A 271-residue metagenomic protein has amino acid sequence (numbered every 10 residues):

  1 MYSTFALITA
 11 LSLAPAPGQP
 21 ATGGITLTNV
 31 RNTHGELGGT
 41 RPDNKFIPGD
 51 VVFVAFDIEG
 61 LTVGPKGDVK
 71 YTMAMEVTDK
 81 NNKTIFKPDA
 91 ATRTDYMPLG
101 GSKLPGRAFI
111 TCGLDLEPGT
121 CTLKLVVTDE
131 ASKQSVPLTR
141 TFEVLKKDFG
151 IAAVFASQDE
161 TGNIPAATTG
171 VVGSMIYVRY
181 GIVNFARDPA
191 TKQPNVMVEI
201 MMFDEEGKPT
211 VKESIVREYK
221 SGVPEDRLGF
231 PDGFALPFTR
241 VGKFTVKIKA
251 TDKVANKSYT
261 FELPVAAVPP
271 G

Functional and structural regions predicted by a protein language model:
Y2-L13: Sec-dependent N-terminal signal peptides
G18-G271: Intrinsically disordered, low-complexity terminal regions enriched in Ser/Thr/Pro/Gly and charged residues
